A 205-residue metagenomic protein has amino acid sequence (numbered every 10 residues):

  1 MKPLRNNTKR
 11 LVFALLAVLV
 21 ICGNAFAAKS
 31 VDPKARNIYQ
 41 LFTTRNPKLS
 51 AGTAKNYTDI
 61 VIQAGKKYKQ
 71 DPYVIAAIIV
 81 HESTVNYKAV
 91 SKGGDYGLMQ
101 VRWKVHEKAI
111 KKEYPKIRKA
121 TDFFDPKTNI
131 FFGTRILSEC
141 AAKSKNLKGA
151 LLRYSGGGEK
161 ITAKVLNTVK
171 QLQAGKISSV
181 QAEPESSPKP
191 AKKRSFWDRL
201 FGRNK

Functional and structural regions predicted by a protein language model:
K2-P3, Q40: Short, contiguous, well-ordered secondary-structure segments
P3-V12: Bacterial N-terminal signal peptides that target proteins for export
N6, I21, S186-P190: Short, low-complexity interaction segments enriched in Ser/Thr/Pro/Gly
V12-C22: Bacterial N-terminal signal peptides
G23-A27: Sec/Tat signal peptide C-region and signal peptidase I cleavage site
A28-F196: Catalytic glycan-binding domains that act on GlcNAc-containing polysaccharides
K193-K205: Long, low-complexity, intrinsically disordered segments
